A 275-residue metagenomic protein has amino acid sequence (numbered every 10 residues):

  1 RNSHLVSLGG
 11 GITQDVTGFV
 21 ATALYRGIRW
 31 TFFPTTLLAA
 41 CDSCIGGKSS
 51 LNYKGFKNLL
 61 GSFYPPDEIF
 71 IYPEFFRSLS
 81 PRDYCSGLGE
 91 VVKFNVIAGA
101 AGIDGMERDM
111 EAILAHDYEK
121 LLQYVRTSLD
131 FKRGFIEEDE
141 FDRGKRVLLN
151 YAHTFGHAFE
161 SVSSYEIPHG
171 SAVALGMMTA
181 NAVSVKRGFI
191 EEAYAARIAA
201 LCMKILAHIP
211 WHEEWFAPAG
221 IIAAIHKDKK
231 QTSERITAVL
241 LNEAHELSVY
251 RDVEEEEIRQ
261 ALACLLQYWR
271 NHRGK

Functional and structural regions predicted by a protein language model:
R1-V20, L24-G27: Anion-binding (especially nucleotide phosphate/pyrophosphate-binding) glycine-rich loop and adjoining beta-alpha core
V6-G10, P34, P168-S171: Active-site nucleophile and cofactor-binding loops and adjacent substrate-binding regions of central metabolic enzymes
S7-G9, F32, F70, N150 (+1 more regions): Short beta-strand segments
G18-A112: A glycine/threonine-rich phosphate-anchoring loop and its flanking beta-alpha core in nucleotide/phosphate-binding
P65-P81, G89-A101, R108-A115, R126-E137 (+7 more regions): Generic secondary-structure signature for well-ordered alpha-helical cores
G89-V91, F189-K275: C-terminal charged capping/lid subdomain of soluble metabolic enzymes
R108-A219: Active-site segments that bind and position negatively charged phosphate/pyrophosphate groups
